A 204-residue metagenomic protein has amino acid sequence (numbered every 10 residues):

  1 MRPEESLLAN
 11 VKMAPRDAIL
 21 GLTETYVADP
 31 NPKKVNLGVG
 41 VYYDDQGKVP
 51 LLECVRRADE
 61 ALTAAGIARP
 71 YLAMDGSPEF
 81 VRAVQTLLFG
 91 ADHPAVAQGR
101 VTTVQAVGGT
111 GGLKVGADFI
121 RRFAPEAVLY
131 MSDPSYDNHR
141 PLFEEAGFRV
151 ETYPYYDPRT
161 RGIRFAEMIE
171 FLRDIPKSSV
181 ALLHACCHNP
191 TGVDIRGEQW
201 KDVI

Functional and structural regions predicted by a protein language model:
M1-R2, L182: Intrinsically disordered, low-complexity regions enriched for glutamine and histidine
R2-G76, A83-T86, G90: N-terminal "arm"/small-domain region of PLP-dependent enzymes with the aminotransferase-like
A61, G66-I204: Conserved core of the PLP fold type I
